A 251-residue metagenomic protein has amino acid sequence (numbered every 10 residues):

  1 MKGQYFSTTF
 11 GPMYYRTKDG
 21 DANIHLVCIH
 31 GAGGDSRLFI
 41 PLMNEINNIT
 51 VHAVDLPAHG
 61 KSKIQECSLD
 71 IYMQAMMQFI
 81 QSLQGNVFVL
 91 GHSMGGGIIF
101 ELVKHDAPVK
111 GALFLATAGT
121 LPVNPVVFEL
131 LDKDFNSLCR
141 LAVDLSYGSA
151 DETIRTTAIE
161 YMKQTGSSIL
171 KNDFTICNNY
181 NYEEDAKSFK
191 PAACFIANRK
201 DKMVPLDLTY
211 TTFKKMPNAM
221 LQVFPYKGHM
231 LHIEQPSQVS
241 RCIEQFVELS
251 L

Functional and structural regions predicted by a protein language model:
T9-K61: Conserved HGGG/HGGXW glycine-rich cap/lid loop of the alpha/beta-hydrolase fold
H30-A32, G91-S93, N198: Conserved alpha/beta-hydrolase "nucleophile elbow" surrounding the catalytic nucleophile
I40-N44, T50-L90, R241: Active-site loop/oxyanion-hole signature of alpha/beta-hydrolase fold enzymes
G97-R140: Flexible "cap/lid" loop of the alpha/beta hydrolase fold
L130-S188: Conserved alpha/beta-hydrolase catalytic His-Asp/Glu region
F189, F195-A197, D201: Short beta-strand/loop motif that positions the catalytic acidic residue of the alpha/beta-hydrolase fold
K202-L208: Conserved alpha/beta-hydrolase "acid-adjacent" motif
K227-S240: Catalytic histidine-centered segment of alpha/beta-hydrolase-like enzymes
